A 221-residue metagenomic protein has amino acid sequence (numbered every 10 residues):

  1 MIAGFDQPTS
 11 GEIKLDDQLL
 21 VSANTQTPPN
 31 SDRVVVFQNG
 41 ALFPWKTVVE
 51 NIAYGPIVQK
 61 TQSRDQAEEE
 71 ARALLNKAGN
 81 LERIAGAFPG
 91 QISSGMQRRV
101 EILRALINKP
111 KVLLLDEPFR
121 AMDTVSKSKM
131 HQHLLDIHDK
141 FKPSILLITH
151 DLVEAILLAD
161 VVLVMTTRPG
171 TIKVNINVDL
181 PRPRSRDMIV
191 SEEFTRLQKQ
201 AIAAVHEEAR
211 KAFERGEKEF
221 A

Functional and structural regions predicted by a protein language model:
A3: Helix-to-loop junction immediately C-terminal to a conserved catalytic motif
L20-F37, V58, R64-D65, D187-S191: ABC ATPase NBD coupling module
V49-V58, E68, R72, N177: Short helical segment in ABC ATPase nucleotide-binding domains corresponding to the A-loop/adjacent helical element
R64-R83, D136: Conserved ABC ATPase "signature" region
F88-I92, M96: Conserved ABC ATPase signature
I107-K111: A short, proline-enriched helix->beta-strand linker immediately N-terminal to the Walker B motif in ABC-type P-loop
L113-D116: Catalytic Walker B motif of ABC-type/P-loop ATPase nucleotide-binding domains
